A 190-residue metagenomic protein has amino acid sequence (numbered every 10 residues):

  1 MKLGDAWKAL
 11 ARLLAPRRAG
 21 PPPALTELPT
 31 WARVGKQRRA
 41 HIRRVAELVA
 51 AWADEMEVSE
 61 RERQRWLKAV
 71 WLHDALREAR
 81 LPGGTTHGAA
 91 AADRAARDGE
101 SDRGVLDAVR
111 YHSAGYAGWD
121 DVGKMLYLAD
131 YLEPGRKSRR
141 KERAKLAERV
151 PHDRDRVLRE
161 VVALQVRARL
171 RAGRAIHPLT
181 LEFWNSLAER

Functional and structural regions predicted by a protein language model:
K2-K8, L164, E189-R190: Non-catalytic terminal extensions that flank enzyme cores
G4-A15, D93-R97: An acidic intrinsically disordered interaction segment
A6-L13, G20-G35: Generic N-terminal amphipathic, Lys/Arg-enriched alpha-helix
L28-R33, A40-H41, A50, E55-E160: Divalent metal-dependent catalytic cores for phosphoryl transfer on phosphate-bearing substrates
V161-V162, A168: Hydrophobic alpha-helical transmembrane segments of integral membrane proteins
R167-R190: Charged phosphate-binding loop/patch that engages nucleotide di/tri-phosphates or the phosphate backbone of nucleic
